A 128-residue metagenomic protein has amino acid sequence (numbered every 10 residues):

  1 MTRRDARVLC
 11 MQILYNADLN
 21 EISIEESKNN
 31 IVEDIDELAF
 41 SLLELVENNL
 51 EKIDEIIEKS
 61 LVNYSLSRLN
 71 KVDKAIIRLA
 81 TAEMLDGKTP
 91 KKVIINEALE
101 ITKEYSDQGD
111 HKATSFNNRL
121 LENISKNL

Functional and structural regions predicted by a protein language model:
M1-L128: N-terminal interaction/assembly modules
